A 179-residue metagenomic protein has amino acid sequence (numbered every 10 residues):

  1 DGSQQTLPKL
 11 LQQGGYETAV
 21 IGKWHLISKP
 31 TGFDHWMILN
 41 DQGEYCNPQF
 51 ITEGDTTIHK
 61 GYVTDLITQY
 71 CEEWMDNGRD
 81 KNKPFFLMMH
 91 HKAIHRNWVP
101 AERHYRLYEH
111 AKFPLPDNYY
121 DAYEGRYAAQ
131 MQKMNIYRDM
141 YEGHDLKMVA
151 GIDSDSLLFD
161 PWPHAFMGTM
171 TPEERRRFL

Functional and structural regions predicted by a protein language model:
D1-L179: Formylglycine-dependent sulfatase
